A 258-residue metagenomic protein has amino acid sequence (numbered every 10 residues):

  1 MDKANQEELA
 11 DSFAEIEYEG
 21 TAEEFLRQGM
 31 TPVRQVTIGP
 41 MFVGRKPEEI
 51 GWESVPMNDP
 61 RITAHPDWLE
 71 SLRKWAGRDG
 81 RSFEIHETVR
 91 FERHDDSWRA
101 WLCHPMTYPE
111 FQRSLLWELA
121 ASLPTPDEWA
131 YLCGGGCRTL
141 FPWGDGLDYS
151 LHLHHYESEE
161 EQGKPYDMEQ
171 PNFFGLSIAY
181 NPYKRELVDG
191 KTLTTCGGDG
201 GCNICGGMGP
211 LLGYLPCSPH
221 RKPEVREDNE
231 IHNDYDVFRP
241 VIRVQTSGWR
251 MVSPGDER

Functional and structural regions predicted by a protein language model:
M1-D127, D228-R258: Extended beta-strand/loop cores of jelly-roll/beta-sandwich
I16, P66-S71, L147-S150, P210-Y214 (+1 more regions): Glycine-rich loops and low-complexity Gly/Arg-rich segments that provide flexible linkers or classic glycine-based
R90-G207: Functional-site microenvironments in short loops/helix caps that host divalent-cation chemistry
Q170, F174, A179-R258: Surface-exposed recognition segments
